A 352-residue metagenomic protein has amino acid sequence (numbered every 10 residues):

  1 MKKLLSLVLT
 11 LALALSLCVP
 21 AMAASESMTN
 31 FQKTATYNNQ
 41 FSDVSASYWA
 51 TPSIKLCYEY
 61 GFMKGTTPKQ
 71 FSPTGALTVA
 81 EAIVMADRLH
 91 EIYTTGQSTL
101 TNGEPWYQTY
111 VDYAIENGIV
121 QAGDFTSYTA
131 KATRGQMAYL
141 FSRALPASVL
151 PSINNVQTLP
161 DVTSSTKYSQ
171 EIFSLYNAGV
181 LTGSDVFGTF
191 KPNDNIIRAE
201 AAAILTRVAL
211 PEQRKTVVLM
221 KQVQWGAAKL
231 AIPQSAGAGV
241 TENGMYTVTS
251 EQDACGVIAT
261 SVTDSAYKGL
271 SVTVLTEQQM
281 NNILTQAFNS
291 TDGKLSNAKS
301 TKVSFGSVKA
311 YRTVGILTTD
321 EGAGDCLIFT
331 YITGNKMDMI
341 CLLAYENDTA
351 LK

Functional and structural regions predicted by a protein language model:
L4-L5, L9, L15-W49, K64-G135 (+3 more regions): Feature responds to low-complexity, polar/acidic, surface-exposed segments characteristic of secreted/exported proteins
G61, G179: Phosphate/pyrophosphate-binding loop motifs in nucleotide- or prenyl diphosphate-using proteins
G65, L77, S235-E242, F288-S304: Short secondary-structure junctions
V218-Q222, N243-M245, G306-I316: Short, hydrophobic/aromatic-rich segments at coil-to-beta transitions
G226-Q278, D320-G322: Secretory pathway targeting signatures of secreted, lumenal, and periplasmic proteins
A231-Q234, E251-A254, V308, Y331-M339: Short, solvent-exposed coil/turn segments at beta-strand boundaries
S235-A238, K336-K352: Surface-exposed amphipathic alpha-helical segments
N282-T333: Signature of long, low-cysteine stretches enriched in small and polar/charged residues
